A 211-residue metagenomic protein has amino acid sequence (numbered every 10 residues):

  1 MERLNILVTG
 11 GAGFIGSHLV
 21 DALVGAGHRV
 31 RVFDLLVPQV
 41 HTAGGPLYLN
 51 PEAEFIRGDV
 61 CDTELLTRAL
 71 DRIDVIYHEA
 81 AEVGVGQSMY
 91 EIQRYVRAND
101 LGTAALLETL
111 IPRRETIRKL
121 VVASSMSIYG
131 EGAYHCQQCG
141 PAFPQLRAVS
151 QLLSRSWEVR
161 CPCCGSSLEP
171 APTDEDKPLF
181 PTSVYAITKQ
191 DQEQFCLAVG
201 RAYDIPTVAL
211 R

Functional and structural regions predicted by a protein language model:
M1-R211: N-terminal Rossmann-like NAD(P)+-binding domain of SDR-like oxidoreductases, especially those catalyzing
